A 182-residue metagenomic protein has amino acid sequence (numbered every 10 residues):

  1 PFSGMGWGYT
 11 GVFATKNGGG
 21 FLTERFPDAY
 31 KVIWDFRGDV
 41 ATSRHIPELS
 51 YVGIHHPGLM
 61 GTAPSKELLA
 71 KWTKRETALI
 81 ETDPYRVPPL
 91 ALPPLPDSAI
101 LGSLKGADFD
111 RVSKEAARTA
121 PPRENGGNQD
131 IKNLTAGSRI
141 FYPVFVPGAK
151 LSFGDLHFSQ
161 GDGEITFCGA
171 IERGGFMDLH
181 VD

Functional and structural regions predicted by a protein language model:
F2-T135, F141: Intrinsically disordered, low-complexity linker/loop segments enriched in Gly/Pro and charged/polar residues
S3-V12, G148-F158: Short, Lys/Arg- and Gly-enriched loop/turn segments at beta-strand edges
A117, S152-D182: Redox cofactor-anchoring modules in respiratory/redox and cofactor-processing assemblies
G127-D130, A136-Y142, F167, G175-V181: Structural beta-strand/beta-sheet cores of well-ordered domains, especially the beta-sheet scaffolds that support
